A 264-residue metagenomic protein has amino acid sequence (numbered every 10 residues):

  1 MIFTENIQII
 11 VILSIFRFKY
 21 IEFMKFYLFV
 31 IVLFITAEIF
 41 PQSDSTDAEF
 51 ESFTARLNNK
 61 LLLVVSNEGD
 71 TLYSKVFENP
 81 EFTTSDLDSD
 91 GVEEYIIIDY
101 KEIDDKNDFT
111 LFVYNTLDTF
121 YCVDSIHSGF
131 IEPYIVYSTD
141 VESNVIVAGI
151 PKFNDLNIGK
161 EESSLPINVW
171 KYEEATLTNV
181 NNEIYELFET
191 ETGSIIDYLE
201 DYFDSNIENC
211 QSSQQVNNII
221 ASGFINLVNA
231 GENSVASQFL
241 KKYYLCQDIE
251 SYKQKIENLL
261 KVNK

Functional and structural regions predicted by a protein language model:
I2, N6-I9: Polybasic, lysine-rich low-complexity intrinsically disordered segments
E5, R17-K19, I39: Intrinsic low-complexity/disordered segments
I9-F23: Short, Lys/Arg-enriched N-terminal segments with co-localized hydrophobic residues within the first ~10-30 amino acids
I12, I31-L33: N-terminal non-cleavable signal-anchor helices
M24-I31: Sec-dependent signal peptide recognition, specifically the positively charged N-region followed immediately by
Q42-K264: Beta-propeller-forming repeat regions
